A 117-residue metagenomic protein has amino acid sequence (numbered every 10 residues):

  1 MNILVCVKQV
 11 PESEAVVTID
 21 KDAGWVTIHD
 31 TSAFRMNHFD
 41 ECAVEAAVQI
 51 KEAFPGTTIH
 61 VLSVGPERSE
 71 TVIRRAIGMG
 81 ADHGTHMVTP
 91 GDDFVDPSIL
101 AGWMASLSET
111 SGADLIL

Functional and structural regions predicted by a protein language model:
M1-I116: N-terminal glycine-rich FAD/FM-binding segment characteristic of electron-transfer flavoproteins
